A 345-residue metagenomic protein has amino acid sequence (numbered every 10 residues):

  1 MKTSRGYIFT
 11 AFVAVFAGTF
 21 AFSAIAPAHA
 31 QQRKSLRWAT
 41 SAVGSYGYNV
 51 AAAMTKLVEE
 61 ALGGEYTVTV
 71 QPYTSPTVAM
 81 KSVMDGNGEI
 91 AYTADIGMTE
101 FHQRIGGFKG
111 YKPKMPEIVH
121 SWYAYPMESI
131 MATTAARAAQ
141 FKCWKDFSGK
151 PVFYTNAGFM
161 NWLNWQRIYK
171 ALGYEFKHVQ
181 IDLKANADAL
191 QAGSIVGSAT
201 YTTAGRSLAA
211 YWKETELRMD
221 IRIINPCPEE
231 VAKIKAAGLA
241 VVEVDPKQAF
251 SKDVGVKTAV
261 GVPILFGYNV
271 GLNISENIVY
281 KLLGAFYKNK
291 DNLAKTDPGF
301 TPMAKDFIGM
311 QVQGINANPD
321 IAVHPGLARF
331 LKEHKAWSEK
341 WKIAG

Functional and structural regions predicted by a protein language model:
M1-V15: Bacterial N-terminal signal peptides that target proteins for export
F16-A28: C-terminal segment of classical bacterial N-terminal signal peptides
R33-A61, Y66-T69, M127-S194, T203-R206 (+1 more regions): Bilobed "Venus flytrap"/periplasmic-binding protein-like clamshell domains and structurally analogous long
T55-G63, M84-G88, Q103, A136 (+6 more regions): Sec-exported extracytoplasmic/periplasmic mature domains
P76-M80, N186-A189: Short, hydrophobic alpha-helical packing/hinge segments within bilobed ligand-binding/sensory domains
D95-G97, R104-P113, V119-H120, A135-R137 (+1 more regions): Pocket-lining segment of extracytoplasmic ligand-binding domains
C143, S148-R167, G238-I308: Ligand-binding clefts/hinges and TM-proximal coupling segments of bilobed small-molecule sensing domains
A185, T202-I223, K233-K235, N277-G345: An extracytoplasmic/periplasmic, membrane-proximal ligand-sensing/linker region
